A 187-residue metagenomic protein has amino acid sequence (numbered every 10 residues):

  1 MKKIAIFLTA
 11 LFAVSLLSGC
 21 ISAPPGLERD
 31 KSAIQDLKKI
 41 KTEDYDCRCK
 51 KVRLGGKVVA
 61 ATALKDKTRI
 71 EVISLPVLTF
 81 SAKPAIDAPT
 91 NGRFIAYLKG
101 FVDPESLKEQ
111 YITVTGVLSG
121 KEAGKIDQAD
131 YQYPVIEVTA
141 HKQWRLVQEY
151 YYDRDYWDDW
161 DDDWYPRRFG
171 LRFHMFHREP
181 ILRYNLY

Functional and structural regions predicted by a protein language model:
M1-C20: Sec-dependent bacterial lipoprotein signal peptides
C20-Y187: OB-fold and OB-like single-stranded nucleic-acid-recognition modules and their adjacent interaction interfaces
